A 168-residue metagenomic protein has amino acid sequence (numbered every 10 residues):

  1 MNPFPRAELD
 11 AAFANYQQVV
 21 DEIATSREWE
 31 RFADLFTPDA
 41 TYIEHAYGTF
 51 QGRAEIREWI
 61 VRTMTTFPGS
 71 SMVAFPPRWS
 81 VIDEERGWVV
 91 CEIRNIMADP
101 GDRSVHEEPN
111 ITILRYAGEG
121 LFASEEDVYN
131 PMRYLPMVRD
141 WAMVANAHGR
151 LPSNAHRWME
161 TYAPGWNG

Functional and structural regions predicted by a protein language model:
M1-D34, P38, A155-G168: Short, low-complexity N-terminal intrinsically disordered segments enriched in polar/charged residues
F13-V20, F36, I60-M64, C91-N95 (+2 more regions): Hydrophobic alpha-helical core bundles mediating ligand binding, dimerization, or RNAP-core interactions
W29-V89: A solvent-exposed, acidic/Ser-Thr-rich amphipathic alpha-helical stretch
R53-A54, G101-S104, R133-W141: A short, polar/proline- and glycine-enriched secondary-structure boundary/capping micro-motif
T65-S70, I96-E107: Short, cysteine-centered beta-strand-loop-beta hairpins and adjacent loop/turn segments enriched in charged/polar
A74-F75, V105-T112: Short, surface-exposed coil-to-beta transition loops
S80-G87, R115-A123: A short, structured loop/turn motif at beta-sheet edges
E126-G168: Low-complexity, intrinsically disordered terminal/linker segments enriched in charged and Gly/Pro repeats
